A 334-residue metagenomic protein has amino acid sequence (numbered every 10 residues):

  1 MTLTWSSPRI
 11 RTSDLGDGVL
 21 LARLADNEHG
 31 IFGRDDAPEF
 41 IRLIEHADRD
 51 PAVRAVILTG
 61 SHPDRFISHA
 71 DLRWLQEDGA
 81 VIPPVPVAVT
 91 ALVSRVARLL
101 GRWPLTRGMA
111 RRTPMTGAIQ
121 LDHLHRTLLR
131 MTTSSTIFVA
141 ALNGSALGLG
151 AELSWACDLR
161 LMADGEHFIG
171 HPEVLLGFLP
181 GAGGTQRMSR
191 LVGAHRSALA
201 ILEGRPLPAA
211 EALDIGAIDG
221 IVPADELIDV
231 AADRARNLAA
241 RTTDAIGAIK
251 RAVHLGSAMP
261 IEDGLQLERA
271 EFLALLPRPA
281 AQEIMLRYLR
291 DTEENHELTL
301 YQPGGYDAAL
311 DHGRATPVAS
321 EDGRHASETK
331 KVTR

Functional and structural regions predicted by a protein language model:
M1-F66, Q76, A319, G323 (+1 more regions): Conserved CoA-thioester-binding segment of acyl-CoA-metabolizing enzymes
T2-W5, L286-R334: Terminal low-complexity tails and localization/encapsulation signals of metabolic enzymes
A22, E39-F40, L58, D71 (+6 more regions): Terminal peptide-recognition signature
E39, L43-H46, H123-S135: Catalytic-core regions built around general acid/base machinery
G60-R126: Glycine- (often His-adjacent) and acidic-residue-rich active-site loop that binds/positions the CoA thioester
L124, T185, A194, I246-I249 (+2 more regions): A general structural signal for well-ordered alpha-helical segments in protein cores
R126-T242: Crotonase-fold acyl-CoA enzyme core
M162-H167, I218-L267, L273-A274, P279 (+3 more regions): C-terminal long alpha-helix characteristic of the crotonase
